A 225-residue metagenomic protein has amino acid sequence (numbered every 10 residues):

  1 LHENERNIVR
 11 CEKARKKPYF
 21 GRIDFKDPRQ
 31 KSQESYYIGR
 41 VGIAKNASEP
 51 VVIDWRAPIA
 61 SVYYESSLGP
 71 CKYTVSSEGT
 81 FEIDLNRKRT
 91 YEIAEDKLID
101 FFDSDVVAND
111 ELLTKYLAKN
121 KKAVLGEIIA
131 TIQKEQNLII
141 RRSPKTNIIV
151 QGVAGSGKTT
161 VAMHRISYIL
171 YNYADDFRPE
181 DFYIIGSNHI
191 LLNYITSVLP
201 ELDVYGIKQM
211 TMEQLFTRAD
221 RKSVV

Functional and structural regions predicted by a protein language model:
L1-K115: N-terminal accessory nucleic-acid engagement/regulatory domains that precede and modulate ATP-driven motor cores
A130-R142: Pre-Walker A adenine-sensing motif
P144-I148: Pre-Walker A (Motif I) flank of P-loop NTPase domains
V150-G152: Hydrophobic anchor at the beta1->P-loop junction of P-loop NTPases
G155-G157: Conserved glycine(s) of the Walker
T159-I169: Motif I (Walker A/P-loop) of helicase-class P-loop NTPases
L170-V225: Alpha-helical nucleic-acid-binding subdomain of P-loop helicases immediately C-terminal to the Walker A/P-loop
